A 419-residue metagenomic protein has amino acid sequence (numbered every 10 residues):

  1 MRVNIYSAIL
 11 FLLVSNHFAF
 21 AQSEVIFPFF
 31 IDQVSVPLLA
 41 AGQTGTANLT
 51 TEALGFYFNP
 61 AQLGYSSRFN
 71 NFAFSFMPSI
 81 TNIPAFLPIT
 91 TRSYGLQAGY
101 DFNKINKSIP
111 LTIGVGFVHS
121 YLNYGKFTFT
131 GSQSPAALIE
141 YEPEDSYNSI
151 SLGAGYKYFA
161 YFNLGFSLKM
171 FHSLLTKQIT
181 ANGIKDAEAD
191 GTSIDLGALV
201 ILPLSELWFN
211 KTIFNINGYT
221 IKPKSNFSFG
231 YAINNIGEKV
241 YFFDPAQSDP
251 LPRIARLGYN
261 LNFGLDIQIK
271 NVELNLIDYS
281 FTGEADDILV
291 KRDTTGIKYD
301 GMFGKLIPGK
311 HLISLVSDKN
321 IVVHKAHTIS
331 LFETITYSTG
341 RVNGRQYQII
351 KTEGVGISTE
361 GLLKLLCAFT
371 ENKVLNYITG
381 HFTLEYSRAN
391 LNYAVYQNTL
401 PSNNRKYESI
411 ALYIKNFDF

Functional and structural regions predicted by a protein language model:
M1-I26, H327: Bacterial Sec-dependent N-terminal signal peptides
Q22-F419: Subset of outer-membrane beta-barrel
